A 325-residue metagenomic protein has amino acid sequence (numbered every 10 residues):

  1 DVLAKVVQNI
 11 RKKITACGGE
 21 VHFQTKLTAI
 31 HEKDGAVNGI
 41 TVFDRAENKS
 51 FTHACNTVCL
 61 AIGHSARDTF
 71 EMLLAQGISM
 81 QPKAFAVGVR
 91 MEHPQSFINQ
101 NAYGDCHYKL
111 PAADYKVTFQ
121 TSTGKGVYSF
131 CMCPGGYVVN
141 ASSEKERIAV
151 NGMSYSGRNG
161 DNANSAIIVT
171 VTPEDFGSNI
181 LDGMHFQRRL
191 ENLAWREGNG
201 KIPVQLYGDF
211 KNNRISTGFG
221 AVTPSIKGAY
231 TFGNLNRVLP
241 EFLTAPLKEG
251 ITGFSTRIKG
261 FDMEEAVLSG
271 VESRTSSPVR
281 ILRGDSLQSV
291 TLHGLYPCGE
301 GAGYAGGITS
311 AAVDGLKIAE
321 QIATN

Functional and structural regions predicted by a protein language model:
D1-N325: Residues forming the flavin
